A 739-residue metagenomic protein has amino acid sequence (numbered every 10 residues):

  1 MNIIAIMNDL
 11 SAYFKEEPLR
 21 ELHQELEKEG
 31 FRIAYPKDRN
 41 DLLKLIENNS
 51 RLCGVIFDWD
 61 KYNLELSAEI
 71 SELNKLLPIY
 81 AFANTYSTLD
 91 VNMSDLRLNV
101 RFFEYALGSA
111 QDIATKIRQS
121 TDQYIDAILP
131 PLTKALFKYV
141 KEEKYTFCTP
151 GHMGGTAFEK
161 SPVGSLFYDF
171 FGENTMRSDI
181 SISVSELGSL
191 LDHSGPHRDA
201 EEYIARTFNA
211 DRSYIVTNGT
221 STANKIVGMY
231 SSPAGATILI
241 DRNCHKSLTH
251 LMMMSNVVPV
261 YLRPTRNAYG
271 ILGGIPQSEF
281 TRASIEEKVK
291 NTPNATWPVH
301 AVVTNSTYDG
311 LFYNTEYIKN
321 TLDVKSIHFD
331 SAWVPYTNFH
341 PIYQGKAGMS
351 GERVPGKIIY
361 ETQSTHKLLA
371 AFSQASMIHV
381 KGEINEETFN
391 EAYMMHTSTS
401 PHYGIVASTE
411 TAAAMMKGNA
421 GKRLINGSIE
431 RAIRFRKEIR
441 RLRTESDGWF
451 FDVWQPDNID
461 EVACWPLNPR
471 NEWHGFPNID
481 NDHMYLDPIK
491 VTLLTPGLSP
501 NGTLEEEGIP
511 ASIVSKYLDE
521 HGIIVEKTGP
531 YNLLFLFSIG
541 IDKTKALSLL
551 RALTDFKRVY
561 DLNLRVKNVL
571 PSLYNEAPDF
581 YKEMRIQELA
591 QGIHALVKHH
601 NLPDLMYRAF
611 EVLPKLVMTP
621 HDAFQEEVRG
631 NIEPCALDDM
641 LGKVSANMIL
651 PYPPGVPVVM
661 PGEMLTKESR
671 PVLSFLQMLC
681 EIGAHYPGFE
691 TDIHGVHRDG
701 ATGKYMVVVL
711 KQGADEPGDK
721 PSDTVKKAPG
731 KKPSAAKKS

Functional and structural regions predicted by a protein language model:
M1-I4, S50, D211, A234-G235 (+1 more regions): A short, charged/proline- and glycine-enriched loop that marks the coil->beta-strand transition at the N-terminal
N2-E16, I238-D241: Short hydrophobic beta-strand segments
A5-I6, A34-P36, P78-A83, I238: Short, hydrophobic beta-strand segments that form beta-sheet elements in well-ordered domains
D9-A12, D60-K61, F82-L89, G108-S109 (+2 more regions): Short beta-alpha junction loops
Y13-G30, K37-F57, I70-E72, L77 (+5 more regions): Non-catalytic terminal extensions of PLP-dependent enzymes
P36-L45, D58, A68, R206 (+1 more regions): Conserved PLP-enzyme active-site core in the AAT-like
V163-M254, V260: Long, structured ligand/cofactor-binding scaffold of large enzymes
